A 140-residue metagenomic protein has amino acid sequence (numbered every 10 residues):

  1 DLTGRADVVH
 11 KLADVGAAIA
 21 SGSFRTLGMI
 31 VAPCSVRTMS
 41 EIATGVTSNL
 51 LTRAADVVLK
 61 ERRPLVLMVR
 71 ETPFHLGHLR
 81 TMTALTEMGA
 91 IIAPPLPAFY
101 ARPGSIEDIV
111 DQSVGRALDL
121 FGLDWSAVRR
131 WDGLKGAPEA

Functional and structural regions predicted by a protein language model:
D1-V66, T72-A140: A cross-family phosphate/adenosyl-ligand binding-site feature
